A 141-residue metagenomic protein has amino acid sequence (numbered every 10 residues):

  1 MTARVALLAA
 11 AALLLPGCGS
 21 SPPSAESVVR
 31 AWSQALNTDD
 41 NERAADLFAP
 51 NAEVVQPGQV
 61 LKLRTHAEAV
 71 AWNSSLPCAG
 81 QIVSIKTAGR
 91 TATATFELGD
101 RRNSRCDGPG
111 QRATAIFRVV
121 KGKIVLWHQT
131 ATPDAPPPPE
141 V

Functional and structural regions predicted by a protein language model:
M1-P16: Sec-dependent bacterial lipoprotein signal peptides
A12-T38, D46, P50, P138-E140: Short, low-complexity N-terminal intrinsically disordered segments enriched in polar/charged residues
P22-A25, N37, N41, Q59-K62 (+1 more regions): Solvent-exposed, acidic/flexible segments
W32, R43-A45, A52, A69 (+3 more regions): Hydrophobic pocket/interface hotspot
A45-I82: Short solvent-exposed beta->alpha transition segments
F48, G58-Q59, K86, L98-D100 (+1 more regions): A mature extracytoplasmic/lumenal domain signature
A67-G110, I116: Surface-exposed, charged secondary-structure patches
T93, G110-V141: Short beta-strand edge/turn micro-motifs at domain boundaries
